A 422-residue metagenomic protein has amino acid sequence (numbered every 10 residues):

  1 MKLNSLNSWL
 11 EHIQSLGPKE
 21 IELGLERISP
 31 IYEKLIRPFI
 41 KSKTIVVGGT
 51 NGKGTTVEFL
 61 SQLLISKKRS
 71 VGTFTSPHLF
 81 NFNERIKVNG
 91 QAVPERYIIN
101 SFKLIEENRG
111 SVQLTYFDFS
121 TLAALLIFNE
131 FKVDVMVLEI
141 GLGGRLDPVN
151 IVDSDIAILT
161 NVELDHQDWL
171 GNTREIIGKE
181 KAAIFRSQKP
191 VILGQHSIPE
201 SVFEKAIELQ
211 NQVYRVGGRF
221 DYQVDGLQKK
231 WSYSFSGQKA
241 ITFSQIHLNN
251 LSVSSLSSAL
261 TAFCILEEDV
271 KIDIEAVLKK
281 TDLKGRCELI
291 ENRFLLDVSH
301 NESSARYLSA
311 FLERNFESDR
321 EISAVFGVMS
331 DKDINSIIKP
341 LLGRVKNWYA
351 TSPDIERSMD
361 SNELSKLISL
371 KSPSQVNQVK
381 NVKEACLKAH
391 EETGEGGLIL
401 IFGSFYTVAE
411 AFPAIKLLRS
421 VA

Functional and structural regions predicted by a protein language model:
M1-K19: Charged, amphipathic alpha-helical linker segments immediately N-terminal to NTP-binding catalytic cores
K19-E20, L25, S29-K41, S66-V152 (+1 more regions): ATP-dependent carboxylate-amine ligase catalytic core
P30, I192-Q195, I207-G226, Q245-N250 (+6 more regions): Beta-strand->loop->alpha-helix junctions that form or flank phosphate-binding loops in nucleotide-handling enzymes
I40, V135-I140, D147-I158, V162-H166 (+2 more regions): Nucleotide phosphate-binding/pyrophosphate-handling subdomain across enzymes that bind or process nucleotide phosphates
I45-V47: Hydrophobic anchor at the beta1->P-loop junction of P-loop NTPases
T55-F59: Hydrophobic positions on the alpha1 helix immediately C-terminal to the Walker A/P-loop
S120-W169, E200-T242: Extended acidic/charged loop-beta regions that coordinate divalent cations and stabilize anionic phosphate/carboxylate
I192, H196-S201, E208-Q210, F294 (+1 more regions): C-terminal helical cap/extension that packs against the catalytic core of soluble nucleotide-cofactor enzymes
